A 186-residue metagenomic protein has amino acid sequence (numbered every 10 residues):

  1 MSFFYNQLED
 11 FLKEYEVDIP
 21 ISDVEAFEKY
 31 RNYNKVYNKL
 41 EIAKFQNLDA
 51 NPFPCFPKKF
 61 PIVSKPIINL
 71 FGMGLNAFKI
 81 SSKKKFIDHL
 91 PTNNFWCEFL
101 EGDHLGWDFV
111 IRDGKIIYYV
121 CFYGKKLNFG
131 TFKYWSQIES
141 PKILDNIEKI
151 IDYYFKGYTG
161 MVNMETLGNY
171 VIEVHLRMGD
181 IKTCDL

Functional and structural regions predicted by a protein language model:
M1-F3, E28-K29: Short hydrophobic beta-strand segments
S2-D18, P141, T183-L186: C-terminal active-site "lid" helix and adjoining low-complexity regulatory extension at the edge of ATP-using catalytic
S2-F11, L105-I111, N163-M164: Short N-terminal helix-initiation segments at or just after the protein's N-terminus
V17-I150: Active-site nucleotide/adenylate-binding loops and adjacent lid/helix of ATP-dependent enzymes
K133-Q137, D180-D185: Segments surrounding the PLD/"HKD" phosphodiesterase catalytic module and close analogs
F155-C184: Conserved metal-phosphate-binding beta-hairpin within the catalytic cores of diverse ATP-dependent phosphoryl-transfer
